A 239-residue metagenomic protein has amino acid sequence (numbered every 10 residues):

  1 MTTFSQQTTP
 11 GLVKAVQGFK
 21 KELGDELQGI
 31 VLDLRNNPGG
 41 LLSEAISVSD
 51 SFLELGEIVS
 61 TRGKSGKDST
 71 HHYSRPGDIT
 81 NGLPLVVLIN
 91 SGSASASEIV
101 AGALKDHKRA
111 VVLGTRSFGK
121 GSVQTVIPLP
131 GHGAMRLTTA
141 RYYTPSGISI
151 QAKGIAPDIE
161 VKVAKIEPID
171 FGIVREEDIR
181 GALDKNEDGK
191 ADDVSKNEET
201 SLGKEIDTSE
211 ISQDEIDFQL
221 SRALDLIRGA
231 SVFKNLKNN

Functional and structural regions predicted by a protein language model:
M1-P130: Cleft-lining beta-strand/loop regions that shape enzyme active-site pockets
F4, F52, F118, Y142-Y143 (+2 more regions): Aromatic side chains
L27-Q28, M135, I211: Generic detector of short alpha-helix boundary/capping microenvironments and adjacent low-complexity segments
G66-K67, L83-P84, R136, E160-V161 (+1 more regions): Short, intrinsically disordered/low-complexity patches at protein termini and at juxtamembrane boundaries
S91-A94, G102, D106-V112, S117-P157 (+2 more regions): Acidic, polar loop-rich interaction surfaces within structured domains
S146-N239: Conserved functional hotspot residues or short segments at active or partner-binding sites across diverse domains
